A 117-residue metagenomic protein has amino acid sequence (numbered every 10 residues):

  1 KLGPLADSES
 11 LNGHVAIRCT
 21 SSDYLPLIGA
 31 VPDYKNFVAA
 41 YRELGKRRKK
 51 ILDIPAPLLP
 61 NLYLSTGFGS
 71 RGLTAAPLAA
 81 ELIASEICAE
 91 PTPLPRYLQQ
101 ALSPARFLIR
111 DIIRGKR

Functional and structural regions predicted by a protein language model:
K1-R117: C-terminal catalytic lobe of FAD-dependent flavoproteins
